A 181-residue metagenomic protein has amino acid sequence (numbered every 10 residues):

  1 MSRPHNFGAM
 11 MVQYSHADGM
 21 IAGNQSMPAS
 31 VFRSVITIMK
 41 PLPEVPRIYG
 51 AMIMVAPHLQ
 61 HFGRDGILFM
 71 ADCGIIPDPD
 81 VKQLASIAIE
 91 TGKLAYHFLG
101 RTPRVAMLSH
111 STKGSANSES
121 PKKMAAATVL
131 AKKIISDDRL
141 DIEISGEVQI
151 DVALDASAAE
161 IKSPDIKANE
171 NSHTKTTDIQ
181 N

Functional and structural regions predicted by a protein language model:
M1-N181: Anion-binding alpha/beta catalytic cores of soluble intermediary-metabolism enzymes, centered on
